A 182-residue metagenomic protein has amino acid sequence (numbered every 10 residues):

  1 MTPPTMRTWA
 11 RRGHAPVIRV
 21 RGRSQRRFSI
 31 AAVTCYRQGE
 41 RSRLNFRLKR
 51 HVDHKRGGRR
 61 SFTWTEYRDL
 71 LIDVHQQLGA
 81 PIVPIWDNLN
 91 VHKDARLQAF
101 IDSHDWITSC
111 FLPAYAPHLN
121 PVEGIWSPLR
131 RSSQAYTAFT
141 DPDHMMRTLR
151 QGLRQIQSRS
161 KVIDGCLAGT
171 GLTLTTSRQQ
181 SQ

Functional and structural regions predicted by a protein language model:
M1-Q182: Short functional hotspots at interaction and active-site rims
